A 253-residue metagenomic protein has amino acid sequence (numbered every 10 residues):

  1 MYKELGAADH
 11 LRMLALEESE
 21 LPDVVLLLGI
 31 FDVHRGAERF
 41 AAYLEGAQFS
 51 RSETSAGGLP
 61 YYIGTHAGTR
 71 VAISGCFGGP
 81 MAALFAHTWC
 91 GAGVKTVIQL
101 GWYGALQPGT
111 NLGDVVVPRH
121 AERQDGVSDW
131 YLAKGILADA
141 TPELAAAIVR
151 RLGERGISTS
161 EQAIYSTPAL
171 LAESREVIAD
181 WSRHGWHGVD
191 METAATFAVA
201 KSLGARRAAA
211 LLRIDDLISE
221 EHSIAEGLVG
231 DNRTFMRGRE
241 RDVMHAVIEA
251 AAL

Functional and structural regions predicted by a protein language model:
M1-A146: Metabolite-binding pocket within alpha/beta catalytic cores that recognizes anionic/polar moieties
I30, G104, Y165-L170, A195 (+2 more regions): Glycine-rich beta-alpha junction loops
Y43, A147-R155, V199, A246-L253: Generic non-transmembrane alpha-helical segments
A67-G75, A179-H184, N232: Short, basic, glycine/proline-bearing loop/turn elements
L137-H184: Active-site rim beta-loop-alpha module in soluble metabolic enzymes
V177, H184-D216: A C-terminal functional module that forms or caps the active site or interfaces directly with catalytic machinery
S219-L253: His/Asp/Glu-rich mid-to-C-terminal helical/loop segments that flank catalytic regions of hydrolases
